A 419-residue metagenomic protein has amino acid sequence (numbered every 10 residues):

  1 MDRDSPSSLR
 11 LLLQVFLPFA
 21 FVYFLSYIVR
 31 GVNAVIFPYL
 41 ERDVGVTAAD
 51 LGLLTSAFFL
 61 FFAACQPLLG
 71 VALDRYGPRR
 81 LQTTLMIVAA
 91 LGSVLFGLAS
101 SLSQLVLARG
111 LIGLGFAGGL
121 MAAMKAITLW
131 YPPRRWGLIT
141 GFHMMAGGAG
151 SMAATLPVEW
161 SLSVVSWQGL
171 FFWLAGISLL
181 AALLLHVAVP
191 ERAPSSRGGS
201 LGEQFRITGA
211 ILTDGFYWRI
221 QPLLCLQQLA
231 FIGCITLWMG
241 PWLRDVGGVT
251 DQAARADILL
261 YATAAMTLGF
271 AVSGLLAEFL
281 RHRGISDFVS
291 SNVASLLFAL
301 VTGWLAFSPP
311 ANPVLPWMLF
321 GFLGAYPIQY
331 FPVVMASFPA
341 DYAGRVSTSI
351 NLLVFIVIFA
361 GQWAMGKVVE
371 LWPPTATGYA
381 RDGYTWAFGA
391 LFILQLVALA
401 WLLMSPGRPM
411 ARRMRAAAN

Functional and structural regions predicted by a protein language model:
D2-S8, E191-Q221, N419: Juxtamembrane intracellular "pre-TM" segments in multi-pass secondary transporters
Q14-A48, L69, C234-G240, G361-M365: Extracytoplasmic
N33-V35, G215-G274, F331, M335 (+1 more regions): Extracytoplasmic gate region of multi-pass secondary transporters
G45, G77, L98-Q104, G115 (+2 more regions): Helix-breaking motifs and short loop linkers at transmembrane-helix boundaries and internal kinks in secondary membrane
A64-S103: Conserved MFS/SLC helix-loop-helix module at the cytosolic interface between two early adjacent transmembrane helices
I87-S100, S295-P309: C-terminal ends and interior cores of transmembrane alpha-helices in multi-pass membrane transporters/permeases
A108-A146: Cytoplasmic helix-loop-helix junction between adjacent transmembrane helices in 12-TM secondary transporters
F142-P190: Helix-loop-helix hairpin linking two adjacent transmembrane segments in secondary transporters
